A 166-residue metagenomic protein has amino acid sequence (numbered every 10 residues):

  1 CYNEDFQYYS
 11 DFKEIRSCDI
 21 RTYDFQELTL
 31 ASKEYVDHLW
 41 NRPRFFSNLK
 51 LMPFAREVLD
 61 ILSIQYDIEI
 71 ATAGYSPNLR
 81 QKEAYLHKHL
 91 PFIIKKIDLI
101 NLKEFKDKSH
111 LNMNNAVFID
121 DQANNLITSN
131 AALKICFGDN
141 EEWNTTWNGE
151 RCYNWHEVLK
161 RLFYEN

Functional and structural regions predicted by a protein language model:
C1, P77-Q81, K106-K108, N125-T128 (+1 more regions): Short catalytic/ligand-binding loop motif for oxyanion handling, primarily in non-cytosolic enzymes, centered on
C1-D37: Active-site neighborhood of HAD-like aspartate-dependent phosphohydrolases
L28, N41-I70, P77-R80: Short, acidic loop-to-helix structural element flanking the phosphoryl-transfer center in phosphate-processing enzymes
E69-S76, R80-E83, L90-S109: A short, structured active-site edge motif that brings together acidic residues
I97-S129: Conserved Lys-Pro-Asp/Glu-containing loop-to-beta segment of HAD-superfamily phosphomonoesterases, centered on
D98-N101, G149-E157: Short acidic-hydrophobic, aromatic-tinged amphipathic segments that line or gate anion-handling sites
V117-N154: Acidic, Mg2+-coordinating phosphoryl-transfer loop and its flanking beta/alpha structural elements, shared across
